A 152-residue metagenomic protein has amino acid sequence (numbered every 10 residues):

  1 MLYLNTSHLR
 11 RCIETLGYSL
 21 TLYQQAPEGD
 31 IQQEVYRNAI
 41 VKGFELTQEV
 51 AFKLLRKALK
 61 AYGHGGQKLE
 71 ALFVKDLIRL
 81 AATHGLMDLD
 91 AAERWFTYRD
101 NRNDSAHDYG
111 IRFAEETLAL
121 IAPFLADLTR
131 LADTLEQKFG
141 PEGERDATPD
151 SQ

Functional and structural regions predicted by a protein language model:
M1-Q152: Solvent-exposed interaction patches of small proteins and small membrane subunits
